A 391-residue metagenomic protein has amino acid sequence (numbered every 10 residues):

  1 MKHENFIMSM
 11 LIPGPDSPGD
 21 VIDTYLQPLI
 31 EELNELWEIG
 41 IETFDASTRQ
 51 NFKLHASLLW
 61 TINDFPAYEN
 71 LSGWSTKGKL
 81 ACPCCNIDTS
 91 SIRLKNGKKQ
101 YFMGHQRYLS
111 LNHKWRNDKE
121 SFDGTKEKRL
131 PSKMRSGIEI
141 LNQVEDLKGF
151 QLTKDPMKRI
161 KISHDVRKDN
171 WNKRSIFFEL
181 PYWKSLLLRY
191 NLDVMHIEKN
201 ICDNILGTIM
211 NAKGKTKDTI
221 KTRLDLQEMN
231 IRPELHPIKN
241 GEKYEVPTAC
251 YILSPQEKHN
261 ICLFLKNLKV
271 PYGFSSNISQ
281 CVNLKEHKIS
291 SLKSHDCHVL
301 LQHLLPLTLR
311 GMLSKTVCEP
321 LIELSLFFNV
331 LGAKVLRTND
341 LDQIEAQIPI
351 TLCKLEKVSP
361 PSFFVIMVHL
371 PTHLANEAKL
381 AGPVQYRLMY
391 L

Functional and structural regions predicted by a protein language model:
M1-K2, H236, L253, E257 (+4 more regions): Helix-boundary capping/turn motifs
M1-Y251, S294, S314, E319-L388: Domain-level cores of phosphate- or acyl-group-handling catalytic modules
L33-L36, I261-L268, Y272, T351: Structured alpha-helical segments in the cores of large, soluble enzyme domains
W37, K269-Y272, E286, T308 (+3 more regions): Structural motif corresponding to the C-terminal cap of alpha-helices
T153-P156, I160, P255-H259, L263-L268: Short, amphipathic alpha-helical segments
K288-S291: Short, solvent-exposed helix-loop connector elements
Q302-M312, M389-Y390: Extended amphipathic alpha-helical scaffold segments
